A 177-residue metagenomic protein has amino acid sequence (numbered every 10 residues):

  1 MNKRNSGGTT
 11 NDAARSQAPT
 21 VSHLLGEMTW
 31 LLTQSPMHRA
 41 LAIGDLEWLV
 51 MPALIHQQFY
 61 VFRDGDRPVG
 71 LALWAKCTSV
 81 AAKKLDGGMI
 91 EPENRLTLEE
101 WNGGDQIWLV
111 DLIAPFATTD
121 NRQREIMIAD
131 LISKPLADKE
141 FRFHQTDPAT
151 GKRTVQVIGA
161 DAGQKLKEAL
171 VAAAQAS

Functional and structural regions predicted by a protein language model:
M1-L96, A173-A176: Non-catalytic substrate-recognition and accessory regions of acyl/acetyltransferase enzymes
M1-V21, D120-D147, A172-S177: Contiguous hydrophobic segments
E27-T29, L131-I132, L166, L170: Generic structural signal of hydrophobic/aromatic residues within well-ordered alpha-helices of folded domains
D64, G70-K76, E140-S177: Active-site/acyl-donor-binding loops of N-acyltransferases
K83-G163: Acyl-donor binding region in acyl/amide transferases
